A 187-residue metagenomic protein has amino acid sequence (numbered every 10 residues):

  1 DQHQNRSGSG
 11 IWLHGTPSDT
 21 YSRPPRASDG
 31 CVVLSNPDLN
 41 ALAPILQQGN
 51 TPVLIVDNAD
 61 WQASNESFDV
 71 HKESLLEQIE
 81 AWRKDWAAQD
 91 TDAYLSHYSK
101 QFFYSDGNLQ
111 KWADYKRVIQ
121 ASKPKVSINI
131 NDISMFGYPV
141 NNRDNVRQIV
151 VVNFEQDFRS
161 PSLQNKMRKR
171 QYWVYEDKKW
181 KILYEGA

Functional and structural regions predicted by a protein language model:
D1-E80: Exported/periplasmic cell-wall-interacting domains
R6-G8, R26, Q48-N50, K125-I128 (+3 more regions): Extracytoplasmic
T16-S18, N36-P37, N58-W61, I133 (+3 more regions): Solvent-exposed coil/turn segments that connect beta secondary-structure elements in extracytoplasmic/periplasmic
H71-D90, H97: Short, aromatic-enriched amphipathic alpha-helices that serve as compact interaction elements
W82, Y94, W112, W173: Hydrophobic pocket/interface hotspot
L95-Q110: Short, solvent-exposed secondary-structure junction/capping segments
R117-K166, R170: Surface-exposed, charged secondary-structure patches
L163-A187: Short beta-strand edge/turn micro-motifs at domain boundaries
